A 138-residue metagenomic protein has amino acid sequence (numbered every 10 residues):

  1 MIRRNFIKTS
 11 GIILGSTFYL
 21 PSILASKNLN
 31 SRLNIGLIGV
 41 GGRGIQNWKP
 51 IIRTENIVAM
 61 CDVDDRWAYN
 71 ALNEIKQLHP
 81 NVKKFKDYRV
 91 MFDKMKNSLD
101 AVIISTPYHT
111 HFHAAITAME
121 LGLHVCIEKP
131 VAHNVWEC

Functional and structural regions predicted by a protein language model:
M1-L14: N-terminal secretory signal peptides and thylakoid transit peptides that target proteins across membranes
I7, K49, L72, R89-F92 (+1 more regions): Non-transmembrane alpha-helical segments in soluble domains of secreted/periplasmic/extracellular proteins
I13-L78: N-terminal Rossmann-like dinucleotide-binding module
W67, V82-C138: Beta-loop-alpha module in the N-terminal Rossmann-like domain of NAD(P)-dependent dehydrogenases, especially those
